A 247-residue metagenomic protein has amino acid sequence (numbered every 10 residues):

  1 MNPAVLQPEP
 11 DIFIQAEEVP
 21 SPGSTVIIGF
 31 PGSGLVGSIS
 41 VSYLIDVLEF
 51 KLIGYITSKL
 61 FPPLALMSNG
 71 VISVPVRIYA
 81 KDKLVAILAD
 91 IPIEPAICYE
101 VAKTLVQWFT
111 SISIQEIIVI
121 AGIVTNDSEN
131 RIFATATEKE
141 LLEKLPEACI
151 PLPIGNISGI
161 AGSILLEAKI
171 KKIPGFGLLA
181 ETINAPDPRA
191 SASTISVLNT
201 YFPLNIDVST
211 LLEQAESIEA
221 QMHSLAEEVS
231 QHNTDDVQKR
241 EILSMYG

Functional and structural regions predicted by a protein language model:
N2-A89: N-terminal short beta-loop-beta anion/metal-coordinating cradle
P3, P174-G247: Extended, histidine- and acidic-residue-enriched regions that form the cofactor-binding/catalytic faces
I28-F30, L88, V119-A121, L179-E181: Short beta-strand segments
P31-V36, I93-A96, G122-D127, I183-P186: Gly/Ser/Thr-rich loops at beta-strand to alpha-helix junctions that form or flank small-molecule/cofactor-binding
S42-V47, K103-L105, S193-S196: Short, solvent-exposed amphipathic alpha-helical segments in soluble enzyme and RNA/protein-processing domains
K51, V106-I117, K169-P174, Y201-N205: Secondary-structure boundary elements
P95-E143: Internal, conserved structured core segments that host functional sites
T125-Y201, M245: Catalytic cores of processing enzymes, dominated by hydrolases/peptidases, characterized by acidic/His-rich
